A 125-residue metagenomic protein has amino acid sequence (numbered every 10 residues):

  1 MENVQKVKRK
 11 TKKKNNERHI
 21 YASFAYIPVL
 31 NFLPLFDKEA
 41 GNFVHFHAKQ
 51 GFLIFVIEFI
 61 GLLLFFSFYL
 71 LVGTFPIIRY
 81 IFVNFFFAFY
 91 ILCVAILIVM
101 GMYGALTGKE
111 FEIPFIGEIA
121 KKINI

Functional and structural regions predicted by a protein language model:
E2-I54, Y103-I125: Membrane-interface extramembranous regions at the lipid-water interface
Y21-D37, F46, G51-G101: Hydrophobic alpha-helical transmembrane segments in multi-pass membrane proteins
